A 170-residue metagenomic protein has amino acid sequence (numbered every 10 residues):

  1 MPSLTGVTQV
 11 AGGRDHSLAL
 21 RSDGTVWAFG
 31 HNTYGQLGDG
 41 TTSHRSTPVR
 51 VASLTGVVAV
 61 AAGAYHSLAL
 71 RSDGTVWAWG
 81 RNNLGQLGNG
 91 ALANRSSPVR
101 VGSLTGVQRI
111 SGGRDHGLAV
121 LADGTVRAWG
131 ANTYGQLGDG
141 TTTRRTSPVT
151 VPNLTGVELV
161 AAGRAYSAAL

Functional and structural regions predicted by a protein language model:
M1-P2, V51-S53, V101-G102, V151-P152: Surface loop/turn motifs at the tips and blade-to-blade linkers of beta-strand repeat domains
D15-H16, Q36, H44, A59 (+9 more regions): Intrinsically disordered, low-complexity repeat/linker tracts enriched for polar/charged residues
H16-A19, A28, H66-A69, A78 (+3 more regions): Conserved core positions of repeat-based scaffolds
F29-T47, W77-S97, W129-S147: Short glycine/serine- and acidic-residue-enriched loop/turn motifs that recur at repeat junctions
